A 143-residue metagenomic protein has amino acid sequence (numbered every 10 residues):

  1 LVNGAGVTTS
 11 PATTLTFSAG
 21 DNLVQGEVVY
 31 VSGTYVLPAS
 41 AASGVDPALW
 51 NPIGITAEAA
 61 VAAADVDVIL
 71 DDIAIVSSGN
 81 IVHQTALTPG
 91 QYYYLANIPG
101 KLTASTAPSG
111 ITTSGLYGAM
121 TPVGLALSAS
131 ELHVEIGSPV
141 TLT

Functional and structural regions predicted by a protein language model:
N3-T143: Glycine-anchored, exposed beta-strand/edge motif detector
